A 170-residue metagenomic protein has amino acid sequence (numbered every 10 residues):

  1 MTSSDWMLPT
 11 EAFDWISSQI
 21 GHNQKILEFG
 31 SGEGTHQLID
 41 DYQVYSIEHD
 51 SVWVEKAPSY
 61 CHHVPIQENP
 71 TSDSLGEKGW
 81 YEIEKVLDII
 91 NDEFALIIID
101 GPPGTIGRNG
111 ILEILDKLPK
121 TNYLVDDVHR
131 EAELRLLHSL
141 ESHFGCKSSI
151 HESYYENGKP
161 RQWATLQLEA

Functional and structural regions predicted by a protein language model:
W6-T71: SAM cofactor-binding core of SAM-dependent methyltransferases, primarily the Rossmann-like beta-alpha-beta module
M7-A12, K78, E82, I106-G110 (+1 more regions): Soluble or luminal CAZymes and related metallo-dependent hydrolases
F13-S17, T35-I39, V54, E84-L87 (+2 more regions): Short amphipathic alpha-helical segments and helix-helix/interface helices
K25, A95-L96: Structural motif
S59-G76, D88-I89, H129, S139-E141: Catalytic core of nucleotide-activated saccharide and alditol-phosphate transferases
D73-D92, L115: Short amphipathic alpha-helix with an adjacent loop that forms part of the alpha/beta core around
L96, P102-A170: C-terminal substrate-binding/active-site "lid" region of AdoMet-derived donor-dependent transferases
